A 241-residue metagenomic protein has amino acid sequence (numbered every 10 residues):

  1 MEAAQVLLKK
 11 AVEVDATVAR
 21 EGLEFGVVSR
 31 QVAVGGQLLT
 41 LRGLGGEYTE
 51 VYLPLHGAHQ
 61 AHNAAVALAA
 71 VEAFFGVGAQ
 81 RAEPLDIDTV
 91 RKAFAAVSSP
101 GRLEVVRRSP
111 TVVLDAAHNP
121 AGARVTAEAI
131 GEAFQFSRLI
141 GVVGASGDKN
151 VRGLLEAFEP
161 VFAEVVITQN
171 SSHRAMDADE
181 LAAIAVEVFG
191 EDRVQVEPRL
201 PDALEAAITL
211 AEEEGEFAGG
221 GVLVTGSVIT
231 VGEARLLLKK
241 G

Functional and structural regions predicted by a protein language model:
M1-D15, V34-L38, T111-L114, P120 (+1 more regions): C-terminal helical cap/extension that packs against the catalytic core of soluble nucleotide-cofactor enzymes
M1-H62, L68, E72: Internal gly/pro-rich beta-alpha loop/helix module that stabilizes soluble enzyme cofactors or their anionic handles
R20, V105, Q195-P198: A structural preference for short, hydrophobic beta-strand core positions in alpha/beta folds
T40-E164: Nucleotide phosphate-binding/pyrophosphate-handling subdomain across enzymes that bind or process nucleotide phosphates
F74-G78, I130, A185, F189 (+2 more regions): Active-site catalytic pocket residues across diverse enzymes, especially alpha/beta-hydrolases
R81-L85, Q135-S137, D192, G215-G219 (+1 more regions): Short helix-terminating capping/connector loops at secondary-structure junctions
S227: Active-site-proximal loop/hinge segments that shape catalytic or ion-binding/gating pockets
